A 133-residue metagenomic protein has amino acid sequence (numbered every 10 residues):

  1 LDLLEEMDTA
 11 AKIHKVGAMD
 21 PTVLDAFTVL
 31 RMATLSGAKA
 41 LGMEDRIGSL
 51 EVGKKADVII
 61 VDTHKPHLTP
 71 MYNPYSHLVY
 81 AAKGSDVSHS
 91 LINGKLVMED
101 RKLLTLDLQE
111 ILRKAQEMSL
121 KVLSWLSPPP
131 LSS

Functional and structural regions predicted by a protein language model:
L1-K65, A81-K83: His/Asp/Glu-enriched, well-ordered alpha-helical/loop segment that forms or immediately abuts the divalent-metal
T9-V16, K39, L96, E117-P128: Generic secondary-structure signature for well-ordered alpha-helical cores
P21, D25, I47, K55 (+4 more regions): Residue-level signal for alpha-helical context at structural boundaries
T34-G37, S88, L108, S119: Alpha-helical structural signal
K55-T105, L112: C-terminal cap of metal-dependent C-N hydrolases
R101-S133: Intein/HINT protein-splicing elements and their conserved insertion hotspots or analogous self-processing inserts
